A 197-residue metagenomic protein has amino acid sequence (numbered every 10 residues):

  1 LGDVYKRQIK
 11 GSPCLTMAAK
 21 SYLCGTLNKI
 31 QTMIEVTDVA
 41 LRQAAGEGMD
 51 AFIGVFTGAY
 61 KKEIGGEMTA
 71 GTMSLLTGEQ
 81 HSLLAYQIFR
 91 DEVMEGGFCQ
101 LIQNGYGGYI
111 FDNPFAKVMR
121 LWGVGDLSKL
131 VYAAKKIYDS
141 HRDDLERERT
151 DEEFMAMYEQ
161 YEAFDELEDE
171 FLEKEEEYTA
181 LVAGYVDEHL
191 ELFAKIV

Functional and structural regions predicted by a protein language model:
L1-Y5: Short, small-residue-biased leader/transition segments that mark boundaries at the very start of proteins
K10, K20, N28-K29: Intrinsically disordered, low-complexity polyampholyte segments enriched for Lys and acidic residues
T32-C99, Q103-F111, L121-V197: Extended, alpha-helix-rich binding/interface surfaces that flank or overlap catalytic cores and mediate recognition
P114-F115: Short, hydrophobic/aromatic alpha-helical segments in well-folded domains
